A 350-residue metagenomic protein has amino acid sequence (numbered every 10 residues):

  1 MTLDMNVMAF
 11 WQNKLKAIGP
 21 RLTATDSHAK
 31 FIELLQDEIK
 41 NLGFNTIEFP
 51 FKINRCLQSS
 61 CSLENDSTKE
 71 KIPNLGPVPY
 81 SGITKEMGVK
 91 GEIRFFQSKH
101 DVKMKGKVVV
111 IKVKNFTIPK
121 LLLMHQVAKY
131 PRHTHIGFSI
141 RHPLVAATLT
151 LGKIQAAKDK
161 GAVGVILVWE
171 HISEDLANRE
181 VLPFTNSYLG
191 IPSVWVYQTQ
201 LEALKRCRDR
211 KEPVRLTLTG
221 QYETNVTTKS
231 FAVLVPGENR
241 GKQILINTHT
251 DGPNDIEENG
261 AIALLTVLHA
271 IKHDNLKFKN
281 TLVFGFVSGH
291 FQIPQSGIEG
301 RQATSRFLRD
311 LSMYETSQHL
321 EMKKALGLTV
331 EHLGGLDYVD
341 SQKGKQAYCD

Functional and structural regions predicted by a protein language model:
M1-T2, K16-D26, F95, L122-M124 (+7 more regions): Second-shell loop/turn segments in exported
D4-W11, S27-E38, L149-K153, K158 (+5 more regions): Stable alpha-helical elements in mature extracytoplasmic
M5, Q12-R132: Noncatalytic luminal/extracellular "stalk/propeptide" segments of secretory-pathway proteins
E48, V108-K112, G164-V168, S193-W195 (+4 more regions): Structural recognition of the beta-strand scaffold that forms the well-ordered cores of secreted hydrolase catalytic
K52-N54, N115-I118, E170-E174, Q200-L201 (+5 more regions): Solvent-exposed loop/turn segments at secondary-structure junctions within structured extracellular/periplasmic domains
N74-K105, L182-E257, T266-K279: Soluble metallo-hydrolase cores and metallopeptidase-like ectodomains found primarily in the secretory/periplasmic
H100, M104, F116-W169, R240: A conserved hydrophobic secondary-structure block that centers on an alpha-helix together with its immediately flanking
G252-D350: Acidic/histidine-rich catalytic neighborhood of metal-dependent amide-processing enzymes
